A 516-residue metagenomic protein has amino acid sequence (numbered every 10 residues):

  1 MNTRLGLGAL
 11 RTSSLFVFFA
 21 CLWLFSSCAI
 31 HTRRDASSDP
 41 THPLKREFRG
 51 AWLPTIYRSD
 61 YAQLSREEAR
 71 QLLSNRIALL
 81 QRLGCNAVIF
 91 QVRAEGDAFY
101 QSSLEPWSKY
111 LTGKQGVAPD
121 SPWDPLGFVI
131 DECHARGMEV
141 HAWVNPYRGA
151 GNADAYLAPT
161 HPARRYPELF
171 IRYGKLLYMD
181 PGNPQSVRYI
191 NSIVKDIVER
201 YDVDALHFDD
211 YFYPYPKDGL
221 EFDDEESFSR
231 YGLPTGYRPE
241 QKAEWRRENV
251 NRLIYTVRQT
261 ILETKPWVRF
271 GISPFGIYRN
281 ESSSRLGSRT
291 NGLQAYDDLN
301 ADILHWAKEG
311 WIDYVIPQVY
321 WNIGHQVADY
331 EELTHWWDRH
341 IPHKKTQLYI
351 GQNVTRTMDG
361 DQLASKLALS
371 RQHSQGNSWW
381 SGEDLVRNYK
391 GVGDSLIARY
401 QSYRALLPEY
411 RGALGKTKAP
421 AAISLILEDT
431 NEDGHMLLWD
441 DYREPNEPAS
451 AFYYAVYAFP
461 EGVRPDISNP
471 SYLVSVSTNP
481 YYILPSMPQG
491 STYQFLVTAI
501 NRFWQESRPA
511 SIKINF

Functional and structural regions predicted by a protein language model:
P54, R58-Q71, A142-R200, D298: Active-site-adjacent "subsite" loops/lids of carbohydrate-active enzymes
Q71-D97, Y201: Catalytic domains of carbohydrate-active enzymes, especially glycoside hydrolases
A98-G113, R148-G174, D210-T235, E281-L293: Aromatic- and acidic-residue-enriched segments that line the glycan-binding/catalytic groove of carbohydrate-active
P234-L286, L293-T357: Glycoside hydrolase catalytic-domain groove-lining segments
N300-Q326, W337, I341-L414: Substrate-binding cleft of secreted/luminal carbohydrate-active enzymes
L396-P448, W504-F516: Pro/Thr/Ser/Gly-rich low-complexity, intrinsically disordered linker/stalk tracts
Y442-S468, P509: Solvent-exposed loop/turn segments flanking beta-strands in beta-repeat/beta-sandwich domains
L484-E506: Beta-strand-rich modules
